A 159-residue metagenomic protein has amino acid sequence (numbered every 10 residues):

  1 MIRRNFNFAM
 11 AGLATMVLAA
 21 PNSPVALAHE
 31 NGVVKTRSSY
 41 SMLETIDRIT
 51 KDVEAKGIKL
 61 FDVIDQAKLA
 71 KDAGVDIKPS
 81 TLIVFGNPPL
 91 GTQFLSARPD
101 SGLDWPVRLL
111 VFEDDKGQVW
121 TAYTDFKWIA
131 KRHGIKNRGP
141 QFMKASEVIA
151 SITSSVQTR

Functional and structural regions predicted by a protein language model:
R3-M10: N-terminal export leaders
M16-V25: C-terminal segment of classical bacterial N-terminal signal peptides
V25-G57: Terminal, regulation- and interaction-focused segments at domain boundaries
N31-R37, D76, P99, K116: Mature soluble domains of exported/periplasmic/lumenal proteins and thiol-rich metal-chelating peptides
L43-I46, T50, A67, S146-A150: Extracytoplasmic/secreted envelope proteins and their assembly/folding machinery, especially bacterial periplasmic
T50, E54-I58, D62-V107, V111: Compact, glycine-rich, soluble single-domain proteins
R108-G134: Beta-strand/loop substructures that line and gate deep hydrophobic ligand-binding cavities in soluble
F126-R159: C-terminal partner/receptor-binding element of secreted or periplasmic proteins
